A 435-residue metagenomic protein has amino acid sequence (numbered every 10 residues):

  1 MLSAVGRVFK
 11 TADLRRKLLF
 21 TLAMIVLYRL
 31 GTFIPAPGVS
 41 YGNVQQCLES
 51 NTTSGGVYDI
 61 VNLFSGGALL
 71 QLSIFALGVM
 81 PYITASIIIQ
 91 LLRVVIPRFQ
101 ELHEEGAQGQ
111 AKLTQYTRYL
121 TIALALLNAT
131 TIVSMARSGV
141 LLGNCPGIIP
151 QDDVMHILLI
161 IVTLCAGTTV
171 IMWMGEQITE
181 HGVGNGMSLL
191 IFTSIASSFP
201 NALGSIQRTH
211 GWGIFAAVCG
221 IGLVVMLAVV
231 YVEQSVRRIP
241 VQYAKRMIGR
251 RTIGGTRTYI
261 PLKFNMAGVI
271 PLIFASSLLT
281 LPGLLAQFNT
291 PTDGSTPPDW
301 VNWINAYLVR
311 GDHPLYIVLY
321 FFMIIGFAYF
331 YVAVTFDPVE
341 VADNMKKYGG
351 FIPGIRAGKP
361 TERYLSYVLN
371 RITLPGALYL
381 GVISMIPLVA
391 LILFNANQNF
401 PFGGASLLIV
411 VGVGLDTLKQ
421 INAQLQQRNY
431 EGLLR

Functional and structural regions predicted by a protein language model:
M1-H103, A107-R435: N-terminal cationic and glycine-rich segments that engage phosphates or anionic surfaces
